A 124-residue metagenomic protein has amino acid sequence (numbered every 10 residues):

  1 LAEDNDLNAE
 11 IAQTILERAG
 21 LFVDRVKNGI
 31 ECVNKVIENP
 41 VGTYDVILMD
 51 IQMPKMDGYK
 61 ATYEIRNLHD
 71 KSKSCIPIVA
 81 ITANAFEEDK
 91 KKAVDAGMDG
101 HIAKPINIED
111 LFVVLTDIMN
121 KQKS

Functional and structural regions predicted by a protein language model:
L1-S124: C-terminal compact regulatory domains
